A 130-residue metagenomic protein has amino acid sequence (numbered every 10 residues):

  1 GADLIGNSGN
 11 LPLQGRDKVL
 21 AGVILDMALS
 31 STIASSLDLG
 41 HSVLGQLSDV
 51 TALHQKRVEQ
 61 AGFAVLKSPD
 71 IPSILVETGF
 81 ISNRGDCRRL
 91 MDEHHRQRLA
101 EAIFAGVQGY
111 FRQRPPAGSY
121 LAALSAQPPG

Functional and structural regions predicted by a protein language model:
G1-G130: Active-site-proximal helix/loop segments of hydrolytic enzymes
